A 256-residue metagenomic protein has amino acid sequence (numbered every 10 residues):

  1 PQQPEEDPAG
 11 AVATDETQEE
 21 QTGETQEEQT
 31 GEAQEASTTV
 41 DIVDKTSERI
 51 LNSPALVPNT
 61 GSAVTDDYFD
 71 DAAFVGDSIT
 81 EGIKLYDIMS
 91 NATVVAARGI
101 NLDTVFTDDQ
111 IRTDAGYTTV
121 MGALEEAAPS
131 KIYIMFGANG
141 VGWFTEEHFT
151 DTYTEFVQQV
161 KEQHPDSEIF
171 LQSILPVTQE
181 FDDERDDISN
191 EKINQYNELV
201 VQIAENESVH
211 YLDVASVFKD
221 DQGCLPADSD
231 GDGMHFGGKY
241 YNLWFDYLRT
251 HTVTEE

Functional and structural regions predicted by a protein language model:
P1-D71, T80: N-terminal secretory targeting modules
S62-T152: Conserved SGNH/GDSL esterase-like catalytic core that processes O-acyl groups on lipids and polysaccharides
F69-D71, A128-I132, H164-I169, E207-H210: Loop/turn elements at helix/coil->beta-strand transitions in domains of secreted/extracellular proteins
G76-I79, D87-I88, A138, S173-P176 (+2 more regions): A mature extracytoplasmic/lumenal domain signature
L124, V157-E162, A204: N-terminal cationic-hydrophobic initiation segments that often serve targeting/anchoring roles
A138-N139, K161-I193: Active-site segments of SGNH/GDSL-like serine hydrolases that catalyze O-acetyl group transfer/hydrolysis on lipids
Y153-V157, N197: Generic structural signal for well-ordered alpha-helices, preferentially at hydrophobic/aromatic core positions
V177-E256: Catalytic His-Asp segment of secreted/periplasmic serine-dependent ester chemistry enzymes
